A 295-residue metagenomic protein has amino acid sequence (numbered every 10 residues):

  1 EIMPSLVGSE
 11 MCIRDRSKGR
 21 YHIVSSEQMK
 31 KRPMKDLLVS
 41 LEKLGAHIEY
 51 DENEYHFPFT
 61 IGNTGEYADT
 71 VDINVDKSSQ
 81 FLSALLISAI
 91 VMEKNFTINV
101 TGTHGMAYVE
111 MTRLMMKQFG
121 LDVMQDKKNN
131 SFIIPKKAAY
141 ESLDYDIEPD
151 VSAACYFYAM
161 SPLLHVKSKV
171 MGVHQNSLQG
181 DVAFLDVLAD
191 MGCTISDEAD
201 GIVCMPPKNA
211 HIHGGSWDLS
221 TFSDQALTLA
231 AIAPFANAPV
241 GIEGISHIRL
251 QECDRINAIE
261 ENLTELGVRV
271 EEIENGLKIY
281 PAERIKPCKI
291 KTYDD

Functional and structural regions predicted by a protein language model:
E1-G8, I13: Single conserved hydrophobic/aromatic residue that forms the stacking wall/gate of nucleotide- or nucleobase-binding
S9, S17, S79-S83, I87 (+4 more regions): Secondary-structure capping and domain/repeat boundary segments
E10, R14-Y50, P58-I61: A generic, well-ordered mixed alpha/beta core segment in the N-terminal half of proteins
S26-M29, V71-N74, V100-T103, D144-D146 (+4 more regions): Short, recurring structural edge motifs at helix starts
A46-V75, L121-V151, L163-V166, F184-T221 (+1 more regions): Self-splicing inteins and homing endonuclease
V75-L163: Internal metal/ion-chelating core segments
T221-I279: C-terminal structural cap/anchor segments
